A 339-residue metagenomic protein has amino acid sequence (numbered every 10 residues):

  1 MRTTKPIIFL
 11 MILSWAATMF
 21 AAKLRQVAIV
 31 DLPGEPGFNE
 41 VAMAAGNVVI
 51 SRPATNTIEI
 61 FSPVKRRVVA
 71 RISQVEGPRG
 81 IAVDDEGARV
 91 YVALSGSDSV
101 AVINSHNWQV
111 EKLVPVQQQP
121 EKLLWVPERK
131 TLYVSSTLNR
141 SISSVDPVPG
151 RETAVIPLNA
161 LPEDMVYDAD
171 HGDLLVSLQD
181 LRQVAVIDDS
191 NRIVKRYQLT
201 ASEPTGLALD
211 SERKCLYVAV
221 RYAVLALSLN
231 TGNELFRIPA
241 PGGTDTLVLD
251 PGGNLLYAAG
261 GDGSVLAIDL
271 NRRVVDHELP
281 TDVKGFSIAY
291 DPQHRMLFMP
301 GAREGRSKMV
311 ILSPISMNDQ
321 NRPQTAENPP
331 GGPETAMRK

Functional and structural regions predicted by a protein language model:
M1-I8: Bacterial N-terminal signal peptides that target proteins for export
I8-F9, M19: Cleavable N-terminal signal peptides
S14-K339: Predominantly soluble domains enriched in secretory-pathway, periplasmic, or organellar proteins
